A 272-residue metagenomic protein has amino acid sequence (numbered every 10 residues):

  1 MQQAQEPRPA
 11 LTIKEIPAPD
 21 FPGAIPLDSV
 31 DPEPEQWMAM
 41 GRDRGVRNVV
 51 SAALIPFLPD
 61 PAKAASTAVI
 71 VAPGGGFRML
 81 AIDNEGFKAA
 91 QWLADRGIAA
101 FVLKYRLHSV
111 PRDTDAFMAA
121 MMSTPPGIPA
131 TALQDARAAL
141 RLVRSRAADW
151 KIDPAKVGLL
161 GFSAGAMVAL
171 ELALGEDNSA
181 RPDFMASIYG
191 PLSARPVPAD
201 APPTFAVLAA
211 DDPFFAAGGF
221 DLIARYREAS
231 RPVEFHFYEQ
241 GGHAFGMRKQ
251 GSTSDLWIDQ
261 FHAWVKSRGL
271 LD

Functional and structural regions predicted by a protein language model:
Q5-K63: N-terminal cap/lid segment of alpha/beta-hydrolase-fold proteins
A65-G74: Short beta-strand element of the alpha/beta-hydrolase
G76-F77, A81-I82, K104-T131, M247-K249: Cap/lid segment of the alpha/beta-hydrolase catalytic domain
D83-F101, A224: Short amphipathic alpha-helix adjacent to the substrate-entry channel of hydrolases
D115-A148, W257-Q260: Alpha/beta-hydrolase active-site loop
T131-A201: Primarily recognizes the serine-hydrolase "nucleophile elbow" in alpha/beta-hydrolase and SGNH/GDSL folds
A206-L208: Short beta-strand/loop motif that positions the catalytic acidic residue of the alpha/beta-hydrolase fold
R227-D272: C-terminal catalytic histidine-bearing segment of alpha/beta-hydrolase fold enzymes
